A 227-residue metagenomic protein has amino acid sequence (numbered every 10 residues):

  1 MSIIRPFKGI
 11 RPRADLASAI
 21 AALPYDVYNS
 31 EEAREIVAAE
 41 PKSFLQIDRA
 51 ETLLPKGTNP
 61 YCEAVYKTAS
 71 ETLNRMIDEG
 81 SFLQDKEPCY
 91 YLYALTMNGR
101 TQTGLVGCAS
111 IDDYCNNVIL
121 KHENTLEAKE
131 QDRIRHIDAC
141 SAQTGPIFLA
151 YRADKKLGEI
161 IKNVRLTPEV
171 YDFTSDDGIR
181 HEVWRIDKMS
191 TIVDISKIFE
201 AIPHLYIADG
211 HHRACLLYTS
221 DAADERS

Functional and structural regions predicted by a protein language model:
M1-K162: N-terminal extension/subdomain marker
E51, I160-W184: Active-site-proximal helix-loop elements at catalytic-domain edges
K67, E127, Q131, M189 (+2 more regions): Conserved structured core elements
E123-E127, R185, I207: Short acidic-aromatic active-site loops that bind/stabilize oxyanions
I137, E200-L217: A sequence-level detector for short glycine-anchored, His/Arg-bearing signature motifs that mark catalytic or binding
T174-Y206: Helix-hairpin-helix/helix-loop-helix acidic hairpins
Y218-A223: Conserved small/polar residues in nucleotide/adenosyl-binding loops
